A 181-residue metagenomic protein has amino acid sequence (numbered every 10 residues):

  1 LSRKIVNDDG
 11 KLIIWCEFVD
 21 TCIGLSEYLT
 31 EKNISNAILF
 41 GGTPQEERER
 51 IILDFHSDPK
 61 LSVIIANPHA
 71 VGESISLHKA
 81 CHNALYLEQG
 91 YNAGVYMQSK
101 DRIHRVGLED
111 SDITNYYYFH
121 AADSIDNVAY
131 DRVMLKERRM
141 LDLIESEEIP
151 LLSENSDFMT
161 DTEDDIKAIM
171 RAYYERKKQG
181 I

Functional and structural regions predicted by a protein language model:
L1-I14: Conserved interdomain hinge at the start of the Helicase C-terminal
K4-N7, D54-D58, S76-H78: Conserved catalytic network of the ASCE P-loop NTPase/AAA+ motor domain
D9-K11, L61, I113: A general structural motif
I13-W15, G24, T30-V71: Conserved helicase ATPase core of P-loop NTP-dependent helicases/translocases
C22-S26, R48-E49, V63-E88, N92-I113: SF2 helicase motor core recognition
L39, L87, F119: Hydrophobic residues at beta-strand termini and immediately following loops that shape nucleotide-binding pockets
Y91-K100, H104-G180: A conserved SF2-helicase RecA2
